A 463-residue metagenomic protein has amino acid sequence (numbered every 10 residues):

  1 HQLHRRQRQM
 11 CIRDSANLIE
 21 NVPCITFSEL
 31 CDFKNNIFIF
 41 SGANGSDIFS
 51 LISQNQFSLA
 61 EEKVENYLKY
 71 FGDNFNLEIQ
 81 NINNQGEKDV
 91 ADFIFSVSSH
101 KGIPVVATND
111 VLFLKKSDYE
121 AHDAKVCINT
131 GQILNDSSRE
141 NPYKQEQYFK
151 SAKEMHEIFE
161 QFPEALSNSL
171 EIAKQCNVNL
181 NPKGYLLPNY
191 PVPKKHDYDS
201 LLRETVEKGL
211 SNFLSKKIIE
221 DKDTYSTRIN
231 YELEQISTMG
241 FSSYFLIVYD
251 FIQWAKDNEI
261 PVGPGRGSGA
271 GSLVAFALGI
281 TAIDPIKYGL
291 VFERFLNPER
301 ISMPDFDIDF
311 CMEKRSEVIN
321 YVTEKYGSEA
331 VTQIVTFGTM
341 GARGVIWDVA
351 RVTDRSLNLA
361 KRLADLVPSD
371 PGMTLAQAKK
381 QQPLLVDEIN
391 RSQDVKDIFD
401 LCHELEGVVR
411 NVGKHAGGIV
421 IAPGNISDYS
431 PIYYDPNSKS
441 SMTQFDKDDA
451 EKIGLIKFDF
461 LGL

Functional and structural regions predicted by a protein language model:
R6-Q9, R13-L463: Alpha-helical scaffold/interaction cores of sigma-54-like transcription cofactors and many family A DNA polymerases
